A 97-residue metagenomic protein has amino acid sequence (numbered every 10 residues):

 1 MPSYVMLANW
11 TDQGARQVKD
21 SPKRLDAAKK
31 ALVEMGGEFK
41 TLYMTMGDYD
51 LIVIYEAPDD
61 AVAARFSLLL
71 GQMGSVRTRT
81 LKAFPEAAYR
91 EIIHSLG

Functional and structural regions predicted by a protein language model:
M1-E34, E38, Y49, A87-G97: Short S/T/G/P-rich N-terminal loop/turn motif that feeds into the first structured element of a domain
V5-N9, Y43-F66: Short, well-ordered beta-strand segments in beta-rich or mixed alpha/beta enzyme and ligand-binding folds
A31, T45, L70-Q72: A generic structural signal for short, solvent-exposed coil/turn residues that cap or connect secondary-structure
G36-Y43, T78-T80: A short linear hydrophobic-aromatic micro-motif
M46, F84-P85: Conserved beta-strand edge residues that scaffold enzyme active sites
A57-F84: An amphipathic, aromatic/His-enriched active-site/gating alpha helix that lines ligand/cofactor pockets
